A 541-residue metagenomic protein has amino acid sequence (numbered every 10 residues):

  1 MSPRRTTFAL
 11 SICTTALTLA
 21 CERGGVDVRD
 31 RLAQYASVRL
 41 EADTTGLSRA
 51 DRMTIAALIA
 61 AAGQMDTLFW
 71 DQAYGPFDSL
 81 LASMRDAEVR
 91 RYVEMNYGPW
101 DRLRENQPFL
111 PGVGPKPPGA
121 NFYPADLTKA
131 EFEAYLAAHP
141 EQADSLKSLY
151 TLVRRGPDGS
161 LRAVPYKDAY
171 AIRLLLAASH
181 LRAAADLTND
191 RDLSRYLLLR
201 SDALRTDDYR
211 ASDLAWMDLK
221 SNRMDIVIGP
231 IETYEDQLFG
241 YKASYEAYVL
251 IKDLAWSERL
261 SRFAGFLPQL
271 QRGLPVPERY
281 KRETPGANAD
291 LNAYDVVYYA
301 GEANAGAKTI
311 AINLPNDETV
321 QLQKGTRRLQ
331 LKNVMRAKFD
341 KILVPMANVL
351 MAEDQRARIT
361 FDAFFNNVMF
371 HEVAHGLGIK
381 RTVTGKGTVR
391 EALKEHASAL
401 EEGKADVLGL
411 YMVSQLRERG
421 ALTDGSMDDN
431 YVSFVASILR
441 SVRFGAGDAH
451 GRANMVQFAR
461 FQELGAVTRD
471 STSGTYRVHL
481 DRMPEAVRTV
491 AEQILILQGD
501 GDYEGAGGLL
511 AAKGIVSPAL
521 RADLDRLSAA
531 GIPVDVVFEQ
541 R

Functional and structural regions predicted by a protein language model:
M1-L10: Bacterial N-terminal signal peptides that target proteins for export
T18-A20: C-terminal motif of bacterial Sec signal peptides marking the signal peptidase cleavage site
G24-N106: N-terminal mature-domain "stem" immediately C-terminal to a signal peptide or N-terminal signal-anchor/transmembrane
D27-A57, A61-Q64, A143-A399, G403-D406 (+4 more regions): Fold-level signature of zinc-dependent metallopeptidase catalytic domains
W70-A143, K147, G159: N-terminal accessory alpha/beta regions
L410-G508: Long, well-structured alpha-helical subdomains associated with metal-dependent extracellular/ecto-lumenal hydrolases
A491, L495-R541: Extended, compositionally biased alpha-helical segments that mediate assembly or anchoring
